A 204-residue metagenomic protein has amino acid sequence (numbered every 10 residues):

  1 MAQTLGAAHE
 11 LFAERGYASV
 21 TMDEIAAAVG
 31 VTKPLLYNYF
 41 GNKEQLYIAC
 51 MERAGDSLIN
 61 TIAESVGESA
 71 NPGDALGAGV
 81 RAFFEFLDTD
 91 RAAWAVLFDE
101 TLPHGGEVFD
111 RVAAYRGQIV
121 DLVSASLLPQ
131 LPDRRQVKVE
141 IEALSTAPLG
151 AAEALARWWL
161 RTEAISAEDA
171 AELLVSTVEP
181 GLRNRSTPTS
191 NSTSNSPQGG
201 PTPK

Functional and structural regions predicted by a protein language model:
Q3, A7, L11-Q45, A49: Helix-turn-helix
A7-L11, F86, L122: Short amphipathic alpha-helical elements of helix-turn-helix/winged-helix folds
A49, E64-A92, K138, S145-P148 (+1 more regions): Hydrophobic alpha-helical connector segments
C50-A78, D121-L127, P132: Amphipathic alpha-helical linker/stalk segments
D56-I59, G106-P132, E142-T146, D169-E172 (+1 more regions): Amphipathic alpha-helical packing segments from all-alpha helical-bundle domains
D88-D110, S124, A154-R161: Amphipathic alpha-helical segments used for helix-helix packing
V137-W158, S166-G181, K204: Hydrophobic alpha-helical segments that form the core of small-molecule binding pockets and/or dimer interfaces
T187-Q198: Compositionally biased, intrinsically disordered low-complexity segments enriched for polar/charged residues
